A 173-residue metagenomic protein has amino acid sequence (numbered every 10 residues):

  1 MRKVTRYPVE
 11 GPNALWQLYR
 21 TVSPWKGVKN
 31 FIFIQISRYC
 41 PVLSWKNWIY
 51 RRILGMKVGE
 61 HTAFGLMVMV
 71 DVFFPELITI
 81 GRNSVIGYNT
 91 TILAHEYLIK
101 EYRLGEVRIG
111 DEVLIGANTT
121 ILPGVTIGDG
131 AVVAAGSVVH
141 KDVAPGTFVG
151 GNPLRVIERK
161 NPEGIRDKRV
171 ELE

Functional and structural regions predicted by a protein language model:
M1-G55, N152-E173: Terminal amphipathic alpha-helical/low-complexity segments used for targeting or macromolecular assembly
V42-W48, G65-F73, E96-L98: Short gly/ser/thr-rich secondary-structure transition/capping motifs
K57-V58, L77-T79: Short, glycine/small-residue-enriched coil/turn segments at secondary-structure junctions
E60, G65-L66, D71, G81-R82 (+10 more regions): Left-handed beta-helix
E96-L98, V125, R159-N161: Conserved catalytic-core motifs of eukaryotic protein kinase domains, centered on the activation segment
